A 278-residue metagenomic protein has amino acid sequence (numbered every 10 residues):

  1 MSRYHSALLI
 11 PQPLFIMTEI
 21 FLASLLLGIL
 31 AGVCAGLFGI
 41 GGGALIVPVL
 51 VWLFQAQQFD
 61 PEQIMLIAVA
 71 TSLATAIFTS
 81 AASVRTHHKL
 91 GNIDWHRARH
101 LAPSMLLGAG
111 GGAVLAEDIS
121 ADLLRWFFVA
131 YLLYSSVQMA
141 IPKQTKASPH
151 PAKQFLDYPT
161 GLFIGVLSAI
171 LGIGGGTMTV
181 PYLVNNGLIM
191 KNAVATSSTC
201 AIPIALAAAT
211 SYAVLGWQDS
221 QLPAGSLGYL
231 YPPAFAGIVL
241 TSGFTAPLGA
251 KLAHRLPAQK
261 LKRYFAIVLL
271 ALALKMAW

Functional and structural regions predicted by a protein language model:
Y4, L9-F38, L45-L66, A82-A169 (+3 more regions): Juxtamembrane transmembrane-helix boundary motif
G42, L206-S211: Hydrophobic alpha-helical transmembrane segments that constitute the membrane-spanning cores of multi-pass membrane
A76-F78: A structural-propensity feature for long, helix-poor, extended segments
G172: A glycine-rich beta-strand to alpha-helix segment that forms a phosphate/ribose-binding loop at ligand/cofactor sites
G175-M178: Short glycine/serine/threonine-rich phosphate/pyrophosphate-binding segments that cradle anionic phosphate groups
